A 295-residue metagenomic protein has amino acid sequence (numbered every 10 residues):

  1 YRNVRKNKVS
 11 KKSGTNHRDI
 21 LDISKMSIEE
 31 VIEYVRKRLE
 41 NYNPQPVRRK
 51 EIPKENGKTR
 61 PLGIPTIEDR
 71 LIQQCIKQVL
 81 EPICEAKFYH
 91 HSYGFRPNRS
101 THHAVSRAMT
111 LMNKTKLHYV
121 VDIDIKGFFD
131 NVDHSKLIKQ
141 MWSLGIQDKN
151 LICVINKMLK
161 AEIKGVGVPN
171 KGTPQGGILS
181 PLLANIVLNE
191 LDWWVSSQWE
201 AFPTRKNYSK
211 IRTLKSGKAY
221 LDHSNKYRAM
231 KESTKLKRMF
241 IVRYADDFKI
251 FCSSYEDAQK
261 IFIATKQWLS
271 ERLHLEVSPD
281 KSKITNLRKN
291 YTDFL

Functional and structural regions predicted by a protein language model:
Y1-E29: Non-catalytic, polymerase-adjacent accessory regions of viral genome-replication enzymes
Y1-N7, I284-L295: Short acidic, Pro/Gly- and aromatic-enriched capping/linker segments at domain boundaries
Y1-V4, C75, V154-L159: Short alpha-helical scaffolding segments that buttress acidic/His motifs in well-ordered protein cores
R2-V9, Q78-H91: Charged boundary/loop elements
T15, Q78, I123-I125: Residues immediately flanking
D22-P44: Amphipathic alpha-helical blocks
P46, H90-H91, R96, H103-L287 (+1 more regions): Conserved polymerase palm-domain catalytic core
P53-G57, P61-L80, A86: Hydrophobic alpha-helical hairpins/lids featuring a short glycine-rich hinge
